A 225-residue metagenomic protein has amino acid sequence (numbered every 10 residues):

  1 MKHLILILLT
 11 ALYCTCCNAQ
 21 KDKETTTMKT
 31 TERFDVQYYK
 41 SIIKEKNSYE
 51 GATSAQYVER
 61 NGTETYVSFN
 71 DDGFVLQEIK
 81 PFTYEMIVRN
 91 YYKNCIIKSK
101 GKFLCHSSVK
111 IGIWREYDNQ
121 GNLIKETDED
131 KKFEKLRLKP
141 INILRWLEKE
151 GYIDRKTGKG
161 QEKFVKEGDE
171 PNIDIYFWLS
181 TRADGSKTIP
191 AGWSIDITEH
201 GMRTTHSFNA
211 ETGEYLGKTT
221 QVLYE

Functional and structural regions predicted by a protein language model:
M1-L4, N18-Q20: Positively charged n-region of N-terminal signal peptides that target proteins for export
L4-Y13: Sec-dependent N-terminal signal peptides
C16-E225: Glycine/tyrosine- and acidic-biased, solvent-exposed loop/turn segments at the edges of beta-strands
